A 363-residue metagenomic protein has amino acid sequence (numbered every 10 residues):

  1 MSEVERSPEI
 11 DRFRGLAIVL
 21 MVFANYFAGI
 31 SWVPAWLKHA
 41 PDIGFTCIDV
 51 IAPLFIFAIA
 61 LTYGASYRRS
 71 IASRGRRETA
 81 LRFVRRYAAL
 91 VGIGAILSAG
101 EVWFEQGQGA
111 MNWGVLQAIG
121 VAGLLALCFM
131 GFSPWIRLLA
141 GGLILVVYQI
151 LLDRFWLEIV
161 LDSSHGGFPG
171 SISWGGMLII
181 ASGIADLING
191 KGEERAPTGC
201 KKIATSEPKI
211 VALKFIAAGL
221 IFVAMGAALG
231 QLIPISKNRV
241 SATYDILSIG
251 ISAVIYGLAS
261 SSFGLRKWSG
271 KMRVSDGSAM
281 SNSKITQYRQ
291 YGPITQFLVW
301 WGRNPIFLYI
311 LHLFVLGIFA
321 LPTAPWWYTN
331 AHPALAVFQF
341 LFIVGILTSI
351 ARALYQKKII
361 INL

Functional and structural regions predicted by a protein language model:
M1-L363: Alpha-helical transmembrane segments and their immediate juxtamembrane cytosolic regions
